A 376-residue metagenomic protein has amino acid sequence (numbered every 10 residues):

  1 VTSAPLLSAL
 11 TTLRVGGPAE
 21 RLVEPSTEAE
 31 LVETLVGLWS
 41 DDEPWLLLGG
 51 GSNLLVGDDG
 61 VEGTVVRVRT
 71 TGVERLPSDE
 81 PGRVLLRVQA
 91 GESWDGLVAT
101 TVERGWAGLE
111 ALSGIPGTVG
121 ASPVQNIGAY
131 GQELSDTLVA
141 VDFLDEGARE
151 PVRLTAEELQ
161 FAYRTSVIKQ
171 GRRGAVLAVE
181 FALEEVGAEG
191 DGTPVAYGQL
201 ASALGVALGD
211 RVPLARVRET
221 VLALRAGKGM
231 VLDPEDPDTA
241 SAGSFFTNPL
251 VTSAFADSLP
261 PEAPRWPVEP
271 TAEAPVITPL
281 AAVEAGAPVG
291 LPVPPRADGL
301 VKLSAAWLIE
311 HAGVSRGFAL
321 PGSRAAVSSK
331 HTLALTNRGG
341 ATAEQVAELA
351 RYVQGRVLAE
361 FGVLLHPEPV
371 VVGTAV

Functional and structural regions predicted by a protein language model:
V1-A148: Anion-binding (especially nucleotide phosphate/pyrophosphate-binding) glycine-rich loop and adjoining beta-alpha core
T2, A9-T12, P151-E344, E360-V376: Phosphate/pyrophosphate- and phosphate-bearing ligand-binding catalytic cores of soluble enzymes
T27, G51, G117, R149 (+4 more regions): Residue-level signal for inorganic ion chemistry
L31-V36, V98, R218-V221, R225 (+1 more regions): A generic alpha-helix structural signal
T34-L38, A196-A203, L259, L349-V353: Short amphipathic alpha-helices in soluble, non-transmembrane regions that often serve as interface/regulatory elements
E103, A343-L349: Beta-rich strand-turn-strand
